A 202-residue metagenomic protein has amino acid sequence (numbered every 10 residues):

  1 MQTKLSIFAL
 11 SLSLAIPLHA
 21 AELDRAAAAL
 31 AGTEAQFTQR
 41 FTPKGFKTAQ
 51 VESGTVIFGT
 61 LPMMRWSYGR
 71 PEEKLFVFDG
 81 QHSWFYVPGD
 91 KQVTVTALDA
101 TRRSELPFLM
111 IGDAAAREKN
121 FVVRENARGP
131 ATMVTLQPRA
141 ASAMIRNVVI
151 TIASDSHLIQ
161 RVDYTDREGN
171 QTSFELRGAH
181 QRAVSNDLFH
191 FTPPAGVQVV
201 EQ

Functional and structural regions predicted by a protein language model:
Q2, Q50-E52, T60, R70 (+2 more regions): Residues that act as N-cap/strand-start positions at coil-to-secondary-structure junctions
K4-P17: Bacterial N-terminal signal peptides
A21-P43, K47-A49, V77, Y86-R146 (+1 more regions): Flexible, processing/modification-adjacent segments and terminal tails in exported/periplasmic/extracellular proteins
A29, F58-T60, R70, S142 (+2 more regions): Short loop/turn positions at the edges of beta-strands in beta-sheet-rich folds
V51-S53, E72, D79-G80, A143-V148 (+1 more regions): Short, surface-exposed coil-to-beta transition loops
S53-E105, T172-E175: An acidic-aromatic
T94, A116-Q202: Gly/Pro-enriched, hydrophobic low-complexity segments that function as extracytoplasmic propeptides/linkers
